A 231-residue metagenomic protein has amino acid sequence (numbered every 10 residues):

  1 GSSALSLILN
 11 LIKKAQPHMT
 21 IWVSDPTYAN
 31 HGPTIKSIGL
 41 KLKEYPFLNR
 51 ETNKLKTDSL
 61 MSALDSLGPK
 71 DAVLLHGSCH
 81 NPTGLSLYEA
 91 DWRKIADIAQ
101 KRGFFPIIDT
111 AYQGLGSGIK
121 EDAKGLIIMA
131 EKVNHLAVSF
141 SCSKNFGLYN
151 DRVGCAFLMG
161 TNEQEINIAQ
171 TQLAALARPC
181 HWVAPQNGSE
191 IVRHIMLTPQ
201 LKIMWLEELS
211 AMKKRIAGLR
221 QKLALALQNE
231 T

Functional and structural regions predicted by a protein language model:
G1-A99, Q113-L115, K124-L126, E131: Conserved core of the PLP fold type I
A4, N150, G188-I191: Catalytic-loop motifs flanking and including active-site residues across diverse enzymes
K101-F104, V133-N134: A short helix->loop->beta-strand "cap" motif at the edges of active sites that frequently abuts
T110: Walker B catalytic acidic pair
S117-I119: Conserved ATPase-coupling elements of RecA-like P-loop NTPase cores
G125-I168: Active-site PLP attachment segment
Q170-R178, N187-T231: Conserved PLP-dependent catalytic core of the aminotransferase class-I/II
